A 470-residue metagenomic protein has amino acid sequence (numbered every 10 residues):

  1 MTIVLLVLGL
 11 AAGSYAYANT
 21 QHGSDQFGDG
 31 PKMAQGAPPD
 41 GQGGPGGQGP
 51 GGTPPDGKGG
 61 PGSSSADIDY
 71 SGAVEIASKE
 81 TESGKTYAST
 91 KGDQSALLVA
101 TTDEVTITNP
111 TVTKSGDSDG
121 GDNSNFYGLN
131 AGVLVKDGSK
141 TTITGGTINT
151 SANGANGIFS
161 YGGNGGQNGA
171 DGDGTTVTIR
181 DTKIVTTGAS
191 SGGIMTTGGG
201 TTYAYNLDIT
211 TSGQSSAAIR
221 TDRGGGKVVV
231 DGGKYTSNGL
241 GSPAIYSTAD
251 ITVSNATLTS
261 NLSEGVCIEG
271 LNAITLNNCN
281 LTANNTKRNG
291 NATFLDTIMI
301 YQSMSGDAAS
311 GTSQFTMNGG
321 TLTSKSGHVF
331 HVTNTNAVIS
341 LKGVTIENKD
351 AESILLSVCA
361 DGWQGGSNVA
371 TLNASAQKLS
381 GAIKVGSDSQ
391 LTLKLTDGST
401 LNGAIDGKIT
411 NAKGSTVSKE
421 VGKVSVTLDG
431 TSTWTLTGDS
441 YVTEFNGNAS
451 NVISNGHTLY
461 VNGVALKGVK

Functional and structural regions predicted by a protein language model:
M1-Y17: Sec-dependent N-terminal signal peptides of Gram-positive bacterial secreted proteins and lipoproteins
A18-D67, N164-D171, R288, M304-G306: Disordered, low-complexity segments in secreted/periplasmic proteins that are enriched in proline
G62, D67-G84, V99-D117, N125-T150 (+12 more regions): Surface-exposed loop/turn motifs in large extracellular/passenger domains
A88-V99: Beta-strand-rich domains and repeat architectures in extracellular enzymes and scaffolds, especially beta-propellers
D406-G407: Terminal, low-complexity, charged helical segments
E420-K423, L436-N446, Y460-V461: Surface-exposed loop/turn positions within long extracellular repeat scaffolds, especially the passenger domains
G456-K470: Extracellular, surface-exposed repeat architectures
